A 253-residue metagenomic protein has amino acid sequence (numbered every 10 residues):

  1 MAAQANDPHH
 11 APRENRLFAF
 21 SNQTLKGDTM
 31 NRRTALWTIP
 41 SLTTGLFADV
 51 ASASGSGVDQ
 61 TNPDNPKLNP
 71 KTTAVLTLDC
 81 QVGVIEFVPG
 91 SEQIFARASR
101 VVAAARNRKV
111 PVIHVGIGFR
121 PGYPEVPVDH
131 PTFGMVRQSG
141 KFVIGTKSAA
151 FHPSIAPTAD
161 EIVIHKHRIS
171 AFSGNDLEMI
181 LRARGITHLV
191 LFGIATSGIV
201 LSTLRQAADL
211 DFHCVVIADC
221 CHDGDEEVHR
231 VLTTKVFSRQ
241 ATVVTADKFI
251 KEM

Functional and structural regions predicted by a protein language model:
M1-M30, S41: N-terminal secretory signal peptides
A3, P89, H165-R168: Short, surface-exposed alpha-helical recognition segments that flank or form part of ligand/macromolecule-binding
D28-A74, R100-R108, E125, T132-M253: Active-site-adjacent betaalpha module
L76-L78: Short hydrophobic beta-strand that contains or immediately precedes a catalytic carboxylate
C80, G116-I117, K166, A218: A cross-domain feature marking catalytic cores of carbohydrate-active enzymes and several ubiquitous metabolic/repair
Q81-E86: Short acidic, Gly/Ser-rich segments with clustered Asp/Glu that frequently serve as metal-coordination loops in enzyme
V88-R106: …and closely analogous acidic/polar surface helices at protein-protein or active-site interfaces in A-domain-like
P111-G122, I217: Short beta-strand segments at enzyme active-site cores
